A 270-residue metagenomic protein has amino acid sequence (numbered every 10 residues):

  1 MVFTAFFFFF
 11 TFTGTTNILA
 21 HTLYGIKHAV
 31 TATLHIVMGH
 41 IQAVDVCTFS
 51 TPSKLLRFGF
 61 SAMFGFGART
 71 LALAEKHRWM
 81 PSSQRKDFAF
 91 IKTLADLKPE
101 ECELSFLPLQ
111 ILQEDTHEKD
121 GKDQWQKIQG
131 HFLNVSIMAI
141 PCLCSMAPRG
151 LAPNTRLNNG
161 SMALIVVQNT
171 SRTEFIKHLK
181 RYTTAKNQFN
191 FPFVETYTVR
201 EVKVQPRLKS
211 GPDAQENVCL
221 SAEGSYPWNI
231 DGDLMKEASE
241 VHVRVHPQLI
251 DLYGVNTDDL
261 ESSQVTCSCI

Functional and structural regions predicted by a protein language model:
M1-C142: Catalytic core of DAGKc-family lipid kinases
K127-Q129, P148-I270: ATP/nucleoside-binding phosphotransfer catalytic cores, i.e., glycine-rich phosphate-binding loops
S145: Flavin (primarily FAD) binding-site architecture
